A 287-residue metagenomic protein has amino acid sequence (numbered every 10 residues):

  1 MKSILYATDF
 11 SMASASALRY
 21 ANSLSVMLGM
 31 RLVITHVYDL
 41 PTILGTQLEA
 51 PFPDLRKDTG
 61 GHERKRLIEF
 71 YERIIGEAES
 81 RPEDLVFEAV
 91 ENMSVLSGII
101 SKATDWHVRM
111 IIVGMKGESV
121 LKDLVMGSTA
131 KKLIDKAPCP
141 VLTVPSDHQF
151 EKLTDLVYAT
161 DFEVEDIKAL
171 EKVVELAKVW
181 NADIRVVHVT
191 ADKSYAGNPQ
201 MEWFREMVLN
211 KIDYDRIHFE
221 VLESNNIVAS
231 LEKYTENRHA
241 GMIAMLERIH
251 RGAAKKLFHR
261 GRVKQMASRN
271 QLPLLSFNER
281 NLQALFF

Functional and structural regions predicted by a protein language model:
M1, H107-R109, A130, C139 (+2 more regions): Local beta-strand N-terminus motif with an aromatic residue
M1-D54, D155-V221, N237-M242, R269-N270 (+2 more regions): Small/aliphatic-rich secondary-structure junction motif
G45, L124, T154, A169 (+4 more regions): Short, well-ordered secondary-structure micro-motifs
P53-R66: A short acidic, glycine-rich active-site loop that binds or catalyzes chemistry on phosphate/adenosine moieties
E72-I111, I212-V263, S268, L272 (+1 more regions): Structural beta-alpha unit
I111-K136: Helix-enriched interaction subdomains in cytosolic or periplasmic regions, typified by TIR/SEFIR signaling/NADase cores
V113-G114, P140-S146, L274-N278: Short beta-strand elements of ligand-binding domains
M126-T129, Q200-F204, L257-V263: Charged helix-capping and loop-helix junction motifs
